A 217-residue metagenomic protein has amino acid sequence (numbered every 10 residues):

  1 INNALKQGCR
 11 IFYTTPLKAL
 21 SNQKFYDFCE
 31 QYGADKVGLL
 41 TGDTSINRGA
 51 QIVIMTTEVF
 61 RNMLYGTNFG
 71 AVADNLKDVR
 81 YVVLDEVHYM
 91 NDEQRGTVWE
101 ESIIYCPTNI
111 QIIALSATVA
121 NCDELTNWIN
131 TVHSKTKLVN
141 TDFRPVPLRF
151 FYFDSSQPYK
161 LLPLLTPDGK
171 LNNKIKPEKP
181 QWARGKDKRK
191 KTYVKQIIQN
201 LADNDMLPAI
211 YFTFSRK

Functional and structural regions predicted by a protein language model:
I1-C9, D27-C29, E100-C106: Walker A/P-loop NTP-binding motif
C9-I11, K36, G49-V53, D78-Y81 (+2 more regions): Loop/turn-to-beta-strand initiation segments
C9-Y65, N127-N130, K137: Conserved nucleic-acid-binding Ia/Ib motif block in the N-terminal RecA-like helicase ATPase lobe
L17, M55-V59, E86, S116-V119 (+1 more regions): A short beta-strand-to-loop transition that corresponds to the Sensor-1 phosphate-sensing loop of AAA+ P-loop ATPases
Y26-E30, T67-A71, G96-E100, N127-N130 (+1 more regions): Short, glycine/charged-enriched secondary-structure capping and boundary segments
D27, V59, V98-E101, Y193-I197: Well-ordered alpha-helical segments embedded in enzymatic catalytic cores
V53, T57-R61, N68-A114: SF2 helicase catalytic motif II
I104, Q111-I113, T118-K217: Conserved interdomain linker/interface between the two RecA-like ATPase lobes of SF2 helicase motors
